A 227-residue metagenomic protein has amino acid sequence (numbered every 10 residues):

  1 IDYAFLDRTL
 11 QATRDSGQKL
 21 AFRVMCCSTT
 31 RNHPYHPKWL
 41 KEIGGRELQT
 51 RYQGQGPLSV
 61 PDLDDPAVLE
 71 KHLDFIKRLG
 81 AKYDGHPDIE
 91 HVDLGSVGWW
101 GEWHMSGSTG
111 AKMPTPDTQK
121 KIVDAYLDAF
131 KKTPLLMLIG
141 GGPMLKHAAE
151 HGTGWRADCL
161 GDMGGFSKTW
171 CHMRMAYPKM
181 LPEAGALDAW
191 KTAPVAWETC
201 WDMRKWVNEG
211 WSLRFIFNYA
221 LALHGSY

Functional and structural regions predicted by a protein language model:
I1-Q53, M113-P134: Aromatic-lined substrate-binding rim segments of carbohydrate-active enzymes
D2-F5, D64-F75, P114-T118, N208 (+1 more regions): Soluble or luminal CAZymes and related metallo-dependent hydrolases
R8, D74, A81, D128 (+1 more regions): Charged/polar, solvent-exposed surface patches and flexible loops
R14, H91-Y227: Catalytic-core regions of glycoside hydrolase
I43-G44, Q53-Q55, L79, D84 (+3 more regions): Feature targets compositionally biased, intrinsically disordered low-complexity regions with long contiguous runs
L48-K112: Active-site groove signature of glycoside hydrolases
